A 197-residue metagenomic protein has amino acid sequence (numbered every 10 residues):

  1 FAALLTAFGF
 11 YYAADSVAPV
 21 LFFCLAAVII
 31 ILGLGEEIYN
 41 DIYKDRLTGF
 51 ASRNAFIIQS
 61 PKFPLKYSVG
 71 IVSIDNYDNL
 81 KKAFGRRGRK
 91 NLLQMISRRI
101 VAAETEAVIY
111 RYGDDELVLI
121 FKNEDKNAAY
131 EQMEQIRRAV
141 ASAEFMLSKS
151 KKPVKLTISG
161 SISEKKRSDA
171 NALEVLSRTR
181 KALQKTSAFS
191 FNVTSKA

Functional and structural regions predicted by a protein language model:
F1-A3, A7-R46, N54-L65: Signal-transducing coiled-coil linker helices
Y43, R53-S68, D78-V101, Y110-D114 (+4 more regions): Conserved long alpha-helical elements within nucleotide-processing catalytic cores of c-di-GMP signaling and class III
T48, G70-S73, D114: Conserved metal-coordinating catalytic motifs of nucleotidyl cyclase and c-di-GMP turnover enzymes
S68-V72, Y110, S161-S163: Conserved beta-strand cores of small sensory beta-sandwich domains that regulate signal transduction, primarily PAS/PAC
Y110-R111, V140-S159: Catalytic core regions of nucleotide second-messenger enzymes
I120-A129, S150-K152, I158-V175: Catalytic strand-loop-helix junctions within cyclic-nucleotide turnover domains
Y130, E134, S163-K196: Catalytic-core segments of nucleotide cyclases and related cyclic-nucleotide turnover enzymes
